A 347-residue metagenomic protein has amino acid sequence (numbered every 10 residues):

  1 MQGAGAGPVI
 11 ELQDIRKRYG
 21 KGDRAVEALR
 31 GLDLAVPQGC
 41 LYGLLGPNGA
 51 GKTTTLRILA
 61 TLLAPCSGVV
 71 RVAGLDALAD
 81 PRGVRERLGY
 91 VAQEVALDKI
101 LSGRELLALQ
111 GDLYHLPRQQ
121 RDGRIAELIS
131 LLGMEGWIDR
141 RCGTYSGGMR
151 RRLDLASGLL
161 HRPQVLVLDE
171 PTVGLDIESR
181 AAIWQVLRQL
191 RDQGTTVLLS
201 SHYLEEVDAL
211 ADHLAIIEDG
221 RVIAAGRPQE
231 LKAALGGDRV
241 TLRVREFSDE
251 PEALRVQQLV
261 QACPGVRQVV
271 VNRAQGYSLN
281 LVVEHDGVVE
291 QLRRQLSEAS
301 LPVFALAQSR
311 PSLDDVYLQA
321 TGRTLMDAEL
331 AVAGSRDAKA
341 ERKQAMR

Functional and structural regions predicted by a protein language model:
Q2, E284-R347: C-terminal coupling/interaction segments
G7-L12, K17-D219, I223-A224: ABC transporter nucleotide-binding domains
K17, Q268-V271, Q308: Hydrophobic/anchoring residues in structured secondary elements
L75-L78, V222, F247, V283-D286 (+1 more regions): Short, surface-exposed acidic/glycine-rich loop or hinge patches that mediate macromolecular interfaces
G89, H115, D154, G236 (+3 more regions): A generic structural signal for secondary-structure junctions that act as hinges or helix/strand caps at the edges
W184-V283: ABC transporter nucleotide-binding domain
